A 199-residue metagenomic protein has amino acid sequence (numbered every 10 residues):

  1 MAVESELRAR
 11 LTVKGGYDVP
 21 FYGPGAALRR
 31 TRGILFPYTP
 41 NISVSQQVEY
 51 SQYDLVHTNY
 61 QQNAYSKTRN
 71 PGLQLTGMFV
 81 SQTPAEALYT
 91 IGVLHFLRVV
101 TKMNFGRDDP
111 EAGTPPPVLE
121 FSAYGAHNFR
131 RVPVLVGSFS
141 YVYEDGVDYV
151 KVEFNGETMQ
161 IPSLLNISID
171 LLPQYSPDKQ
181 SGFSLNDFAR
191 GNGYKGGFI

Functional and structural regions predicted by a protein language model:
M1-I199: Compositionally biased, intrinsically disordered low-complexity segments enriched in polar/Pro/Gly and often Gln
